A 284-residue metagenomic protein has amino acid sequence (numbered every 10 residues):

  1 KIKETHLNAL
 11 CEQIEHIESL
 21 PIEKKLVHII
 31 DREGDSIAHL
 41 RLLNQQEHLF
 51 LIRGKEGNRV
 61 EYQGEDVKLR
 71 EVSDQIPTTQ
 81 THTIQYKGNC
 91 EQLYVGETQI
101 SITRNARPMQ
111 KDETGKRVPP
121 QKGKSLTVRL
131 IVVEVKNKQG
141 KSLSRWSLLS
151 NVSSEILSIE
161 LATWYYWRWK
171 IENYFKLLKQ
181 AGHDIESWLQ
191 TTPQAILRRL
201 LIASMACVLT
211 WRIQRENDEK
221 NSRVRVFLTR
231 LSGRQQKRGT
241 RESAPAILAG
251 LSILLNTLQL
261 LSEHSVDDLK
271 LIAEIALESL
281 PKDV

Functional and structural regions predicted by a protein language model:
K1-V284: Single, function-defining residue in the core of a domain
